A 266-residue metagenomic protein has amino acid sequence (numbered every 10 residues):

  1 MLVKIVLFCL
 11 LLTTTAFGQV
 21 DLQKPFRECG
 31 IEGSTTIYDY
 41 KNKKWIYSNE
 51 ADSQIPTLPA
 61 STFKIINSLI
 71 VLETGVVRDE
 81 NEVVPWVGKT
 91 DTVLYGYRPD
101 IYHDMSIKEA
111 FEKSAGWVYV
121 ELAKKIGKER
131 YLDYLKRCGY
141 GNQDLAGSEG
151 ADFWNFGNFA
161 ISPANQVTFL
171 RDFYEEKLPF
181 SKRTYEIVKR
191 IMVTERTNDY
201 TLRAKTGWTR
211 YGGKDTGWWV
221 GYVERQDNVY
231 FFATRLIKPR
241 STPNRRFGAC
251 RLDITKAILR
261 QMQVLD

Functional and structural regions predicted by a protein language model:
M1-D21: Bacterial Sec-dependent N-terminal signal peptides
A16-S53, L58: Beta-lactamase-like hydrolase cores
V20-P25, C29, K124-E129, Y174-D266: Structured C-terminal helix/loop/strand segments within mature extracytoplasmic catalytic/sensor domains
N49-Q54, H103-M105, E112-Y119, A146-W154 (+1 more regions): Flexible glycine/proline-enriched surface loops and loop-helix/loop-strand junctions
T57-V83, A110, Q166, F232: Active-site SXXK
E73-T90, F180-Y185: Short, well-structured active-site flanking segments
E82-P99, I126, D152: Acidic helix-start/capping segments at beta-turn-to-alpha-helix junctions
P99-S106, E121-L170: Mid-domain, small-residue-enriched loop/turn segments at the edges of structured enzyme/sensor domains
